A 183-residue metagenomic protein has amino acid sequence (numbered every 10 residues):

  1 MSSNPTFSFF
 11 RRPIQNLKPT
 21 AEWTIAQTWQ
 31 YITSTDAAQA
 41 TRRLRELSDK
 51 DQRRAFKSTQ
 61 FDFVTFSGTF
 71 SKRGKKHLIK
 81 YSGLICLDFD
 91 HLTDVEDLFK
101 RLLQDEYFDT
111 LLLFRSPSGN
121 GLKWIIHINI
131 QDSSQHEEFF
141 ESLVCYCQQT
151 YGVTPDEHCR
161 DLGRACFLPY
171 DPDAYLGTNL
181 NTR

Functional and structural regions predicted by a protein language model:
M1-G83: DNA replication initiation on ssDNA origins
S2-K18, S71-T93, I128-R183: DNA replication initiation modules
L44, S48-D51, L102-E106, L143-Y151: Hydrophobic, Leu/Ile/Phe/Ala-enriched alpha-helical segments that form helix-helix packing faces
K80-S82, F108, G119: Short connector loops at helix/strand junctions that flank enzyme active sites, especially segments positioning acidic
I85-D88, F114-R115, K123: Structural recognition of the beta-strand scaffold that forms the well-ordered cores of secreted hydrolase catalytic
H91-T110: Short amphipathic alpha-helix segments
L112-S118, D156-D161: Short beta-strand
N120-H127: A generic structural motif
